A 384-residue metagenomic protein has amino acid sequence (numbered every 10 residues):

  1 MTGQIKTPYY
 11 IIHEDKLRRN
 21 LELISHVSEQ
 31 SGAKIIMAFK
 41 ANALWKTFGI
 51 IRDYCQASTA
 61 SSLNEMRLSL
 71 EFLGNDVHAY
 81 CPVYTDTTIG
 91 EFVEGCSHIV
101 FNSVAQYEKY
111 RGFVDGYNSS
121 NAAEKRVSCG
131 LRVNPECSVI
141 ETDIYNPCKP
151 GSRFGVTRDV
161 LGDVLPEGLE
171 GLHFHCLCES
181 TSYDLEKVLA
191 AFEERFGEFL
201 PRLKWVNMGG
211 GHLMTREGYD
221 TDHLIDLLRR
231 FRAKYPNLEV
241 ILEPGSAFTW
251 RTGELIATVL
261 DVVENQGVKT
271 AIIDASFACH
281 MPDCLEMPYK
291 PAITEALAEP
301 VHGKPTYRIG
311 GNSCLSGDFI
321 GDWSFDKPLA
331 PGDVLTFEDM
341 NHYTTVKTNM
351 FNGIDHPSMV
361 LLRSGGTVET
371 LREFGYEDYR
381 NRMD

Functional and structural regions predicted by a protein language model:
M1-G74, Y80-T88, S276, F325-P331 (+2 more regions): N-terminal capping/small domains of soluble enzymes
A33-W205, Y219, L227-R230: Active-site-proximal beta-alpha core segment in soluble small-molecule metabolic enzymes
C137-V139, C178, M214, F248 (+1 more regions): Feature marks short, surface-exposed loop/turn motifs that line or immediately flank catalytic pockets and channel
C176-L177, V206-T215, P244-A247: Glycine-rich beta-strand-to-loop/alpha-helix junction loops that act as flexible
S182-K187, T215-L224, R251-A257, D261 (+1 more regions): Short glycine/threonine-rich loop-to-helix capping motif typified by GTGT followed within a few residues by an Asp-Pro
E194, L200-L203, H223-R230, K234-Y235 (+2 more regions): Acidic/histidine-enriched ion/cofactor-binding microenvironments in catalytic or ligand-binding pockets
P244-D384: Charged (often Lys/Glu-rich) extended helix/loop segments that serve as interaction or gating elements
